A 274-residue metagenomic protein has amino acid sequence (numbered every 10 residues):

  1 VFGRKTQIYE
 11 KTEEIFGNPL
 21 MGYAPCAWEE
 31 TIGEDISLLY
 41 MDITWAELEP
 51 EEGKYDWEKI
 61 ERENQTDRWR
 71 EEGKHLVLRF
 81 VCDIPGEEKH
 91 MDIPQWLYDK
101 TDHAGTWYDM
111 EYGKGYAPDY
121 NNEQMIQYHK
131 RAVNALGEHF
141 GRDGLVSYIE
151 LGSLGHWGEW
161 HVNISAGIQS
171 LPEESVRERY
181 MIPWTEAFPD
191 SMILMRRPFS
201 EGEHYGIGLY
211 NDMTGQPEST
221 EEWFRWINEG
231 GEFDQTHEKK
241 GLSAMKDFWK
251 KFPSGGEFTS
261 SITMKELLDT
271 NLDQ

Functional and structural regions predicted by a protein language model:
F2-Y120, S254-L268, L272-Q274: N-terminal substrate-binding region of glycoside hydrolase catalytic domains
Y9, I15-G17, L154, E159-E229: Extended amphipathic alpha-helical segments with heptad-repeat/coiled-coil character used for oligomerization, fusion
N18, N64, N121-N122, N134 (+4 more regions): Detector for Asparagine
D35-S37, E72-L76, R142-S147, P189-I193 (+3 more regions): Short, well-ordered coil/turn segments that N-cap beta-strands
T44, V81-D83, L151-H156, P198-S200: An acidic- and aromatic-residue-enriched active-site/binding cleft used to recognize and process polar
E63-L76, L97-E150, E174-P183, A187: An active-site-proximal structural segment forming one wall of the substrate-binding cleft that immediately precedes
V81, P198-E201, G206-Q274: Substrate-binding cleft of secreted/luminal carbohydrate-active enzymes
